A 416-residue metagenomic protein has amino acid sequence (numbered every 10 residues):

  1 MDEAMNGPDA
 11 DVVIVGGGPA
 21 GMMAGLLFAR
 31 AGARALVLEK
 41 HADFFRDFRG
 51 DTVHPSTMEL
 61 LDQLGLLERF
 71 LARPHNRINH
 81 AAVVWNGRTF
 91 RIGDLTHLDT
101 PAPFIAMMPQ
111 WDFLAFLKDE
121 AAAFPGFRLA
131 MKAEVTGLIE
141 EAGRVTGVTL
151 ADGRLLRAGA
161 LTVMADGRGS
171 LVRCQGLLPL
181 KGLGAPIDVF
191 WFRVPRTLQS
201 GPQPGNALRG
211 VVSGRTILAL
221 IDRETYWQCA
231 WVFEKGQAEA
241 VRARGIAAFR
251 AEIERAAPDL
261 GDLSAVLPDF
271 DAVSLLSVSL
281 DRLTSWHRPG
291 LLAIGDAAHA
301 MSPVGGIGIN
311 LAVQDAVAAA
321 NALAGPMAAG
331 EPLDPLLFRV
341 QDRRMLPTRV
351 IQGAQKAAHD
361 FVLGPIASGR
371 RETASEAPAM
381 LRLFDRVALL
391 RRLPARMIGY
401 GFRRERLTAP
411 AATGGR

Functional and structural regions predicted by a protein language model:
D2-D9, E59, Q63-Q175, L183-R193 (+2 more regions): Conserved N-terminal helical subregion
A4-M5, N321-R416: C-terminal helical "tail/cap" subdomain of flavin- and related membrane-associated enzymes
N6-G18: Beta1/beta-strand and adjacent pyrophosphate-binding region of the FAD-binding site in flavoprotein oxidoreductases
G21-M22: N-terminal Rossmann-fold NAD(P) dinucleotide-binding loop
A29-R49: Glycine-rich FAD pyrophosphate-binding loop
A42-D62: Conserved N-terminal glycine-rich FAD pyrophosphate-binding loop of Rossmann-like flavoproteins
G143-L155, A160-V278, R282, H287: Conserved FAD-binding catalytic core of PHBH/FMO-like flavoproteins
H287-P303: Short FAD-binding loop at a beta-strand-to-alpha-helix junction that anchors the flavin cofactor in diverse
